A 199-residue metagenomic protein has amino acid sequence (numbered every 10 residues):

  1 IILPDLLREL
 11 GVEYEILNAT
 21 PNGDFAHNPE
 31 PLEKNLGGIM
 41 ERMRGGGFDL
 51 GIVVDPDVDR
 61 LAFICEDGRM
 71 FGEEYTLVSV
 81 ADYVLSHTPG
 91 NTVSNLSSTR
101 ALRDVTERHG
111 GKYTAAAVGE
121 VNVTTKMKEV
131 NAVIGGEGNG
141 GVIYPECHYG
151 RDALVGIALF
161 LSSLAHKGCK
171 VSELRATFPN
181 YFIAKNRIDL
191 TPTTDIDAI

Functional and structural regions predicted by a protein language model:
I2-L6, A26-E30, L61-D67, L102-R108 (+2 more regions): Short acidic, glycine/serine/threonine-rich loops at helix termini
D5-I64: N-terminal small/polar loop signature for handling phosphorylated ligands or for N-terminal nucleophile
V12-N18, R69-P89, A153-H166: Gly/Ser/Thr-rich active-site loops/lids in small-molecule metabolic enzymes that frequently grip phosphoryl groups
N18-N22, Y75-V78, A117-N122, G140: Short, acidic/turn-prone active-site loops that include or flank metal/cofactor- and phosphate-binding residues
D24-P29, D82-V84, V123-M127: Short, charged, surface-exposed secondary-structure boundary motifs
P31-N35, R69-F71, H109-K112, A132-I134: Short, hinge-like loop/turn segments at secondary-structure boundaries
G38-G110: Replace "Mg2+/Mn2+-dependent" with "divalent metal-dependent
L50, T88-I199: Phosphate-binding and adjacent anionic-ligand microenvironments
